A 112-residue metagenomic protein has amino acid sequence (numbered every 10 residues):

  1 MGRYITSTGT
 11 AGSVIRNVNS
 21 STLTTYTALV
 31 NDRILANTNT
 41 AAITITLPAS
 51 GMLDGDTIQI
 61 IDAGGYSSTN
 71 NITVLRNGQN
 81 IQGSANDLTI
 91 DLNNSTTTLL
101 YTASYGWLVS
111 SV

Functional and structural regions predicted by a protein language model:
G2-L75, S104-V112: Exposed extracellular interaction/assembly regions and N-terminal maturation sites
I34, A85-I90: Beta-strand-rich interaction surfaces with strong enrichment in secreted/lumenal proteins
I60, G83-D87, T98-L100: Glycine-rich loops and low-complexity Gly/Arg-rich segments that provide flexible linkers or classic glycine-based
L75-S84: Short edge-strand/loop segments of extracellular domains
I90-V112: Low-complexity acidic/polar repeat-biased segments
